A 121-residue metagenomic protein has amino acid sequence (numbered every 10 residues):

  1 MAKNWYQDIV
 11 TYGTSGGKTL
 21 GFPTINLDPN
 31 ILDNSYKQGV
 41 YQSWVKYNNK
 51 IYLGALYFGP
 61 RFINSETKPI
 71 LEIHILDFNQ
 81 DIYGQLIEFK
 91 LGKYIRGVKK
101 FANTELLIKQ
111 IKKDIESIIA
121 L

Functional and structural regions predicted by a protein language model:
K3-L121: Phosphate/ribose-recognition catalytic cores of enzymes acting on nucleotide-derived substrates
